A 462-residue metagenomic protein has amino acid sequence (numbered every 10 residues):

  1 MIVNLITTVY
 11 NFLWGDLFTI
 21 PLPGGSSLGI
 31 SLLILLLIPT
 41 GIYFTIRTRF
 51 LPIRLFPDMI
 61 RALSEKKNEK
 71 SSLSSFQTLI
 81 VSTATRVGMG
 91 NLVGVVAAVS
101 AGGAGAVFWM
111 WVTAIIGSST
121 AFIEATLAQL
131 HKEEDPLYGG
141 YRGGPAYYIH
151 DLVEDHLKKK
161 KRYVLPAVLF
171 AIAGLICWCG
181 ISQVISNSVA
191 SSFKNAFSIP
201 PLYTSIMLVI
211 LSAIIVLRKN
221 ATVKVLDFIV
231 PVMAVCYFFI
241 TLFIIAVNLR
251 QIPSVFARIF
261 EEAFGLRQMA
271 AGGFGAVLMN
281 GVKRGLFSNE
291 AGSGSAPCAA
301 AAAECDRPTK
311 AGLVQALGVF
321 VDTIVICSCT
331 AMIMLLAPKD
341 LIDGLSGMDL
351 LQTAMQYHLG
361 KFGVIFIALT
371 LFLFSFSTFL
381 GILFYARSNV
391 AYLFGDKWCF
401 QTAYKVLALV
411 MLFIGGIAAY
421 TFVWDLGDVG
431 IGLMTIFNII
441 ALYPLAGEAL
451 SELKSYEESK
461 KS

Functional and structural regions predicted by a protein language model:
M1-M89, V99-A106, G117, F413 (+1 more regions): N-terminal alpha-helical transmembrane segments of multi-pass membrane transport and channel/translocase proteins
L36, F44-I60, P166, N187-F193 (+4 more regions): Membrane-interface loop-to-helix entry segments
T40-T45, T113-Y141, H150-N187, S191-I215 (+2 more regions): Helix-loop-helix module between adjacent transmembrane segments
R47-P52, N91-V95, C177-A190, S212-V225 (+4 more regions): Transmembrane helix-loop junctions in multi-pass membrane proteins
F50-S75, A97, G103-A104, S119-K160 (+3 more regions): Flexible loop linkers connecting adjacent transmembrane helices in multi-pass alpha-helical membrane transporters
E69-A101, L127-L130, L137-V153, L169-I172 (+1 more regions): Alpha-helical membrane segments and immediately flanking helix-loop junctions that form or couple to the substrate/ion
I116-E124, T204-K219, V230-R250, K283-L286 (+2 more regions): Selective recognition of specific alpha-helical transmembrane segments in multi-pass small-molecule
E124-P136, L242-R258, G272, A302-C305 (+1 more regions): Extracellular/periplasmic helix-exit of transmembrane alpha-helices
